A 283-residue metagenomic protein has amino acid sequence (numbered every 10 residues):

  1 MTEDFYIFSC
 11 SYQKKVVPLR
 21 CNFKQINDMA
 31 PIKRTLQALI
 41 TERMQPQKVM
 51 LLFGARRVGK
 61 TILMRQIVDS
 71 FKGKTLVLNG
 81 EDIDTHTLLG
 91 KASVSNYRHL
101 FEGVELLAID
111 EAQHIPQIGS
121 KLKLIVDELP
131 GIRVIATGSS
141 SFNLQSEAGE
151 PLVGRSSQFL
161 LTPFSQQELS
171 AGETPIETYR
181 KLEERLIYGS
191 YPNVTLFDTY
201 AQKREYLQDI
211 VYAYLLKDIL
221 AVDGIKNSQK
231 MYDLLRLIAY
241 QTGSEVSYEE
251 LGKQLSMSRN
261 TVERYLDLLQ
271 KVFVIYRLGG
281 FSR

Functional and structural regions predicted by a protein language model:
F8-T41: N-terminal pre-Walker A segment at the start of P-loop NTPase domains
L52: Hydrophobic anchor at the beta1->P-loop junction of P-loop NTPases
K60: Conserved lysine of the Walker
L63, I67: Hydrophobic positions on the alpha1 helix immediately C-terminal to the Walker A/P-loop
L76-L106: Short glycine-rich substrate-engagement loop in P-loop NTPases that contacts/grips substrate
G119-F142, E150-P151: Conserved catalytic/switch belt of AAA+ P-loop NTPases
F142-Q158, E173: Short regulatory helix/loop adjacent to the ATP-binding pocket of P-loop NTPases
Y200-R283: Accessory nucleic acid-recognition modules appended to NTPase machines
